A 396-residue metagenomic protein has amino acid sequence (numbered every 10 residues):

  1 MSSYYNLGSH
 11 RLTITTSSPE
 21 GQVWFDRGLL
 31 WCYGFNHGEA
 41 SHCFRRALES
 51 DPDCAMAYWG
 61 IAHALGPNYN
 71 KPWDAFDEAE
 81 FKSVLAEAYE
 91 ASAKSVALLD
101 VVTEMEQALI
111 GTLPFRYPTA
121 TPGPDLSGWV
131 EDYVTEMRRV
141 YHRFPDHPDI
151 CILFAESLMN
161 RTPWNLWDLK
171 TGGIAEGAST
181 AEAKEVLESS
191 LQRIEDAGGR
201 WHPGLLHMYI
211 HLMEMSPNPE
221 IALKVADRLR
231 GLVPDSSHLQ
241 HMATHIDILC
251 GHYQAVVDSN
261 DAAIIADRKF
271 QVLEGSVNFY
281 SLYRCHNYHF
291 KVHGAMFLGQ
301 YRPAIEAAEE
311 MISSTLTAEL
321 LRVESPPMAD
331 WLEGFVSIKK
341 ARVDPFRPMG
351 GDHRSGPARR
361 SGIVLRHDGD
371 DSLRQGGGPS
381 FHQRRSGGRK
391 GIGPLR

Functional and structural regions predicted by a protein language model:
M1-D53, Y58-D146, L153-D196, L206-S216 (+7 more regions): Short coil/linker segments at helix-helix boundaries
A40, A88, A183, A222 (+4 more regions): Solenoid-repeat scaffolds in large eukaryotic assemblies
A55, P234-Q240, T244-A255, S259-I265 (+2 more regions): Repeat-solenoid scaffold signature
G128, A263-I265, F346-G351: Active-site-adjacent bridging/hinge elements
P163, P217-E220, V343-P348: Alpha-helix capping and inter-helical loop/turn segments
P203: Active-site-adjacent "gating/activation" loops or surface patches in catalytic cores
G299-R396: Helix-coil-helix junctions within alpha-helical repeat/solenoid scaffolds
